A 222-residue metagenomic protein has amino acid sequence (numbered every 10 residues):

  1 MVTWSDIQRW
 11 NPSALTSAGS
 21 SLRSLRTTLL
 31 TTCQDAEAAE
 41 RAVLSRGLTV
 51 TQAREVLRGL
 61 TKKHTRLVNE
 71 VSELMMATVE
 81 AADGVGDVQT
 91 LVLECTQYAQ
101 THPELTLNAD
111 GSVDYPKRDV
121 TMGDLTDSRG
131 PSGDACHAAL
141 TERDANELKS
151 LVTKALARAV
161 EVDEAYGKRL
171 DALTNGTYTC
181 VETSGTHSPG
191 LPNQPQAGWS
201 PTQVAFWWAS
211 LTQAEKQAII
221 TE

Functional and structural regions predicted by a protein language model:
M1-G190, Q194-F206: N-terminal secretion-targeting helices of virulence/extracellular proteins, encompassing both classical Sec signal
N11, S200, T212-E215, E222: Residues that cap or delimit alpha-helices
D35, I220-E222: Short, charge- and proline-biased low-complexity linear segments that act as flexible interaction/docking motifs
W207-L211: Glycosyltransferase catalytic domains, chiefly GT-A lineage
